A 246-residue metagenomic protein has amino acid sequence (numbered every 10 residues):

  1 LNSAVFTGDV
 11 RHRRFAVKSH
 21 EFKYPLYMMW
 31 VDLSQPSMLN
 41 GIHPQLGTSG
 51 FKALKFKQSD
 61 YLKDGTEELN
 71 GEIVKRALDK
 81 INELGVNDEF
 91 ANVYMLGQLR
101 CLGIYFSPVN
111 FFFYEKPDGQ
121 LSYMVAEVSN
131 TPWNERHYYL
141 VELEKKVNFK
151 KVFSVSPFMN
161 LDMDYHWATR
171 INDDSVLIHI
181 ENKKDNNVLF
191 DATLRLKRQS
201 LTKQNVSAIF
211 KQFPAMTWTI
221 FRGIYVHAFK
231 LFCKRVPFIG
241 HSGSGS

Functional and structural regions predicted by a protein language model:
L1-S246: Mature, function-bearing regions of proteins
